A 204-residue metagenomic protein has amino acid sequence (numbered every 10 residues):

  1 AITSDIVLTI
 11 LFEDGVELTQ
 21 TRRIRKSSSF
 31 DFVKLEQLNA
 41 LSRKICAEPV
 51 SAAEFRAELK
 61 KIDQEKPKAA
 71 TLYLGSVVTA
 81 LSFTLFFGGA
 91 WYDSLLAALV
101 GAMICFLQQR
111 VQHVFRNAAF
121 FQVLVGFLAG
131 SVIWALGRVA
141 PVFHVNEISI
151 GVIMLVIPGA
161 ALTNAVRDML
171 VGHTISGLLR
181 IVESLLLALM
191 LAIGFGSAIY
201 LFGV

Functional and structural regions predicted by a protein language model:
A1-V50: Soluble N-terminal domains of membrane-associated systems
S27-F32, A69-L72, F120-F121, G151: Helical membrane-embedded segments and adjacent short helical loop/helix-boundary regions of multi-pass membrane
I45-F55, K68-L74: Short, flexible active-site-proximal loops enriched in glycine and acidic residues
A53, D93, A97, A160-N164: Short helix-terminus and kink motifs of transmembrane alpha helices, predominantly at the cytoplasmic interface
R56-Q64, T174-I175: Cytosolic juxtamembrane amphipathic/interface segments immediately preceding and feeding into a transmembrane helix
K61-T71, V182-L185: Membrane-water interface at loop-to-transmembrane-helix junctions
K66-H144: Core alpha-helical transmembrane segments of integral membrane proteins
R138-V204: Generic detector of multi-pass transmembrane helix bundles and their immediately adjacent loops in polytopic membrane
